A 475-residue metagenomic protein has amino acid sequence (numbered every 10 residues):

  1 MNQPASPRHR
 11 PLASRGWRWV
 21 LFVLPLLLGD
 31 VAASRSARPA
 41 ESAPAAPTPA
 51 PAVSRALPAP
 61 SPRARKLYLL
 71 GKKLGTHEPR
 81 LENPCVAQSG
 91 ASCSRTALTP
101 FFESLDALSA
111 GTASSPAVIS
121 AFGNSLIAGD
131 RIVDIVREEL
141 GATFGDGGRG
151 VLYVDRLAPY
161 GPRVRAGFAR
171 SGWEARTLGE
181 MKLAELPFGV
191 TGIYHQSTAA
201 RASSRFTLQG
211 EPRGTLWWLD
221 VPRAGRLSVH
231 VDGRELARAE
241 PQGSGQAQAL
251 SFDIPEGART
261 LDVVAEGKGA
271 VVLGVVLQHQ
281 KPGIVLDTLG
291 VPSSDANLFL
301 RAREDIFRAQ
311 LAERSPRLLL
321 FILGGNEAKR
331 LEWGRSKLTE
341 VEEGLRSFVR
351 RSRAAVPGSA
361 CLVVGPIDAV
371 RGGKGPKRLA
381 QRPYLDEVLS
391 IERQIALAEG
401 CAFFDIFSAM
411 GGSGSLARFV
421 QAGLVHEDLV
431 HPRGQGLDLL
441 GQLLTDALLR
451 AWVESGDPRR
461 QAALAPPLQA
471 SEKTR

Functional and structural regions predicted by a protein language model:
N2, S6-P39: Sec-dependent N-terminal signal peptides
S36-D106, W452, G456-R475: Compositionally biased, proline/threonine/alanine/serine-rich low-complexity intrinsically disordered stretches
S94-A97, F101, A128, I132 (+11 more regions): Stable alpha-helical elements in mature extracytoplasmic
S104, L108, S125, G129 (+9 more regions): Structured segments of extracytoplasmic/periplasmic soluble domains in secreted or envelope-associated proteins
S115-V118, I284, S315-L319, V356-C361 (+1 more regions): Loop/turn elements at helix/coil->beta-strand transitions in domains of secreted/extracellular proteins
V118, L126-E343, S347, H431: Conserved SGNH/GDSL esterase-like catalytic core that processes O-acyl groups on lipids and polysaccharides
E304, I367-R475: Catalytic His-Asp segment of secreted/periplasmic serine-dependent ester chemistry enzymes
L318-G324, L345, A360-G372: Conserved, well-ordered alpha-helix/loop/beta-strand core segments that scaffold catalytic motifs
